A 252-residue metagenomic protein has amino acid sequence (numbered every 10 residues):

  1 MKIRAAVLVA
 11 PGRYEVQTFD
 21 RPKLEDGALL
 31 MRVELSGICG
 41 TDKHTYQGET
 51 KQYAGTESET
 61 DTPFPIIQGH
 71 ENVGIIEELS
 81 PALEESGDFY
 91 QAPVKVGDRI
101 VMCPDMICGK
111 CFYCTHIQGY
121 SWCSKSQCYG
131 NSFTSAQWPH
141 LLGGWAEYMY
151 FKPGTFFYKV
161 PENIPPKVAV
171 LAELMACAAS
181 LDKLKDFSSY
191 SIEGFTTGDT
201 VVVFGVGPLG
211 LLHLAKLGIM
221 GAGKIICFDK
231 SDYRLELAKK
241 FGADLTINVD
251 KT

Functional and structural regions predicted by a protein language model:
K2-R4: Extreme N-terminal starter segment of soluble prokaryotic enzymes
P22-S36, K51-T115, L141-L142, P161-N163: Glycine-rich beta-strand-centered segment in the early N-terminal region that forms part of a ligand/cofactor-binding
C39, L209, Y233: Conserved Rossmann-like nucleotide-cofactor binding loop
H44-K51: Short Gly/aromatic-enriched secondary-structure transition segments
S58-P65, H70, S86-D88, C108-F204: NAD(P)H dinucleotide-binding glycine-rich loop of Rossmann-like/cofactor-binding domains, especially the beta1-alpha1
C177, L209, L217: Hydrophobic/small residue at the entry helix of a nucleotide-binding pocket
T197-V206, G218-T252: Adenosine-nucleotide cofactor-binding segment
